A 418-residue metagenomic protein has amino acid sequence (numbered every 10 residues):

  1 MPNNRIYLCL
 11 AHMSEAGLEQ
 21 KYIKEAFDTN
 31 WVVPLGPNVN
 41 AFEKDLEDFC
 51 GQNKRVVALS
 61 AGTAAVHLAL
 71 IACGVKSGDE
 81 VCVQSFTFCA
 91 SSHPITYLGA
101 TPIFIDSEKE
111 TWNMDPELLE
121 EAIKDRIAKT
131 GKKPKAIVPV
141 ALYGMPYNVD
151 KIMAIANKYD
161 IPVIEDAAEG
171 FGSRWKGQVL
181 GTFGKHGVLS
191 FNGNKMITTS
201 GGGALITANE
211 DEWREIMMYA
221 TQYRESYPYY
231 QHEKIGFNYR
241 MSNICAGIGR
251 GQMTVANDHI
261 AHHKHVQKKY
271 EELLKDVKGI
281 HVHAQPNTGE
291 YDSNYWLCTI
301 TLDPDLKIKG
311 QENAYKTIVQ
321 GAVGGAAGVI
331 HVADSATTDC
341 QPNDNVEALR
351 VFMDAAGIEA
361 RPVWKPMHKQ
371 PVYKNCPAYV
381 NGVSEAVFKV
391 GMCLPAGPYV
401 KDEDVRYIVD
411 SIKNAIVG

Functional and structural regions predicted by a protein language model:
M1-A72, K76, N157, K389 (+2 more regions): Conserved PLP-binding active-site segment in aminotransferase class I/II-type PLP enzymes
P37-K44, N53-K54, E117, E121 (+6 more regions): PLP-dependent aminotransferase class I/II
A69-E121: Conserved PLP-anchoring active-site segment centered on the Schiff-base-forming lysine
D79, S85-T87, D106-E108, A167 (+3 more regions): Nucleotide-sugar donor-binding loop of glycosyltransferases
H93-I95, I155, M196, I244: Hydrophobic/aromatic ligand-binding patch that stacks against planar heteroaromatic rings of cofactors or nucleotides
L98, K158-Y159, A356: Helix C-cap/helix->beta junction micro-motif
E110-T199, A204-I206: Active-site phosphate-binding strand-loop segment of PLP-dependent enzymes
